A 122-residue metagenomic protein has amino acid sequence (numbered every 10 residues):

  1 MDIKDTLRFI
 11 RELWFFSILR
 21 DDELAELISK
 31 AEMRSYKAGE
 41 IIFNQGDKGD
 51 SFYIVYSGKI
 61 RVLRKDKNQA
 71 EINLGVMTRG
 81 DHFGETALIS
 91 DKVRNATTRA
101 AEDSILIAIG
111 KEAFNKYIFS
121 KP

Functional and structural regions predicted by a protein language model:
M1-F9, I18, E26, K116: Cytoplasmic (intracellular) domains, linkers, and terminal tails of multi-pass ion channels
T6, F15, F52, L106-I107: Short, structured motif recognition centered on aromatic/hydrophobic residues
F9-E12, N73-P122: Cyclic-nucleotide recognition modules
R11-L63: Regulatory nucleotide-sensing modules
I18-D21, E71, A108: Non-catalytic, surface-exposed connector residues within folded enzymatic/regulatory domains
E26-L27, Q45-D47, K67, G80 (+1 more regions): Short solvent-exposed loop/turn micro-motifs enriched in small/polar/acidic residues
K37, V55, D66, M77-T78 (+1 more regions): Short, acidic, Ser/Thr-enriched surface-loop or helix-capping motifs
I60-I72: A short beta-strand-loop-beta hairpin characteristic of the jelly-roll/cupin
